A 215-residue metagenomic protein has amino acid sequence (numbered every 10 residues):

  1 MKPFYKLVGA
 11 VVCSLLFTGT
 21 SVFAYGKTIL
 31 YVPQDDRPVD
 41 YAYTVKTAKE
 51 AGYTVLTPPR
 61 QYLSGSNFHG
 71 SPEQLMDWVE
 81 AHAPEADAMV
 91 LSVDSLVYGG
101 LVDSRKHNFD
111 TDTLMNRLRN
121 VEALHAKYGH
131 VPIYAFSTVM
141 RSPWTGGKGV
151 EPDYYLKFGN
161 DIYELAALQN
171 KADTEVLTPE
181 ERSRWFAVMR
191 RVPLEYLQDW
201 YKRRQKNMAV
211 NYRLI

Functional and structural regions predicted by a protein language model:
M1-G9: Bacterial N-terminal signal peptides that target proteins for export
V8-G19: Bacterial N-terminal signal peptides
T20-A24: Sec/Tat signal peptide C-region and signal peptidase I cleavage site
Y25-P84: Basic, amphipathic N-terminal segments that precede the first structured/catalytic domain
G70, V97-F109, G147-Y155, P193: Surface-exposed, active-site-proximal loop segments in enzymatic domains
P72-L75, H107-A123, Y201-L214: Well-ordered, non-membrane alpha-helical segments in soluble/globular domains
L124-I133: A short helix->loop->beta-strand "cap" motif at the edges of active sites that frequently abuts
D153-I215: Acidic, His- and aromatic-enriched active-site or binding-groove loops in soluble protein domains that engage sugars
